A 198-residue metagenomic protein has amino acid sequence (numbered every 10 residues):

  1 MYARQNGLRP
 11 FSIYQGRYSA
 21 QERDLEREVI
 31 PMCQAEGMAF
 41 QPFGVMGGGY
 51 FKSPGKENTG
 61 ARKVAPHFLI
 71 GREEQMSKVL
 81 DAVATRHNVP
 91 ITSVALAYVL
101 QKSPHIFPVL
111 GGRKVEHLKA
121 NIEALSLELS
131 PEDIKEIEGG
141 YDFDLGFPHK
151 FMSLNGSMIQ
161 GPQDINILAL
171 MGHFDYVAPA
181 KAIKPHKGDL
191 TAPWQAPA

Functional and structural regions predicted by a protein language model:
M1-D24, E28, P179, I183-W194: Glycine/proline-rich, positively charged, aromatic-decorated active-site loop/lid region on the catalytic face
Y2-G7, I30-M32, E57-A61, L125-L127: Short, hinge-like loop/turn segments at secondary-structure boundaries
R9-Q15, M38-Q41, H105-V109: Structural preference for beta-strand elements that scaffold enzyme active sites
Y14, C33, F40-F43, L80 (+3 more regions): Conserved, mostly hydrophobic/aromatic
Y18-E22, G44-F51, Y98, R113-K114: Glycine-rich beta-alpha junction loops
R23, A35, R62-A82, R86 (+3 more regions): Terminal-tail/helix-coil boundary detector
D24-G60, P90: Aromatic-lined glycan-binding groove of carbohydrate-active enzymes
F107-H117: Glycine-rich phosphate-binding active-site loops on the catalytic face of alpha/beta enzymes
